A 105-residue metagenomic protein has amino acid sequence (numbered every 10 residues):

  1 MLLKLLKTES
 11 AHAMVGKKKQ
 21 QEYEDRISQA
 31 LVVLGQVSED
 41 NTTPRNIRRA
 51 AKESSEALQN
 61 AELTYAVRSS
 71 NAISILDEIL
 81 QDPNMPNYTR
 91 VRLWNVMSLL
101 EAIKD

Functional and structural regions predicted by a protein language model:
L2-L3, S28-L31, I73, R90 (+1 more regions): Generic N-terminal initiation segments characterized by hydrophobic and/or small/turn-forming residues
L2-T43: Short terminal alpha-helical segments
T8, V37-D40, A57, A61 (+2 more regions): Surface-exposed polar/charged interaction patches
Y23, E62-A66, D105: Flexible loop/turn segments at the boundaries of HEAT repeats in alpha-solenoid HEAT proteins
Y23-R26, I47, R68, T89 (+1 more regions): Amphipathic alpha-helix face/heptad-repeat signature
D25-S28, K52, E56-Q59, W94 (+1 more regions): Generic structural signal for well-ordered, non-transmembrane alpha-helical segments in soluble/cytosolic regions
L31-S74: Amphipathic alpha-helical interaction modules
E78-D105: Amphipathic alpha-helical binding modules
